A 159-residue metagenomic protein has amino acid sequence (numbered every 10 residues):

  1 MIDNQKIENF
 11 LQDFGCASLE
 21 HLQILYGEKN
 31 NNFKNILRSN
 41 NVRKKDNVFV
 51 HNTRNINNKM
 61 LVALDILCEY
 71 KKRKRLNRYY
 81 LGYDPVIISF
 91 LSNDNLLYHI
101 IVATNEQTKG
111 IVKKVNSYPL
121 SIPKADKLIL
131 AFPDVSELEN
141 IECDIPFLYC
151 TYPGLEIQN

Functional and structural regions predicted by a protein language model:
M1-L61: Nuclease-adjacent, charged terminal/linker segments that flank catalytic cores
F14, F49-D84: Acidic-basic catalytic patches of nuclease active cores, encompassing PD-(D/E)XK and other metal-cofactor nuclease
S18, Q107, E137: Short phosphate-engaging motifs
Y26, I36-L37, I66-K74, Y118-I122: Hydrophobic, Leu/Ile/Phe/Ala-enriched alpha-helical segments that form helix-helix packing faces
Y26-K29, N95-L96, P123-A125, C143-I145: Short glycine/proline-enriched coil/turn segments at helix->beta-strand junctions
I66, Y80-P123, K127-A131: Conserved catalytic cores of phosphodiester-cleaving nucleases, focusing on short active-site segments
D134-N159: Domain-level recognition of nuclease-like catalytic cores that cleave nucleotide substrates
